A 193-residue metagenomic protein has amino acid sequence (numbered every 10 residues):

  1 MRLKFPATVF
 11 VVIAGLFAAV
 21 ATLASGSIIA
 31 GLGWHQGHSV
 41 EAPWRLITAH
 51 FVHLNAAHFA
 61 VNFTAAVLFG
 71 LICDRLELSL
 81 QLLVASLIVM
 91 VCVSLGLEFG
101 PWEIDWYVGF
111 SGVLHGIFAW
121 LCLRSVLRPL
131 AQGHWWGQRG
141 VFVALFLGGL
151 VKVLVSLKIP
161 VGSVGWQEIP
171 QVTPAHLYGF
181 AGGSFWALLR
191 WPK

Functional and structural regions predicted by a protein language model:
M1-R2, A42, F51, G149-K193: C-terminal transmembrane module of polytopic alpha-helical membrane proteins
M1-V12, G137: N-terminal membrane topogenic signal
F10-A85, V91-V108, W166-Q171: N-terminal TM1-TM2 helical hairpin plus the immediately adjacent luminal interfacial "cap"
L16, I47, T64, V84 (+4 more regions): Lipid-exposed faces of alpha-helical membrane segments in multi-pass integral membrane proteins
A19-L23, V93-E98, W120, R124 (+3 more regions): Transmembrane alpha-helical segments of multi-pass membrane transport proteins and ion-pumping complexes
H53-V61, D105-L123, T173-A181: Membrane-interface loop-to-helix entry segments
A60-E77, I117-L127, A181-P192: Membrane-interfacial alpha-helical segments at the cytosolic side of multi-pass membrane proteins
V89-V91, E103, G109-P160: Multi-pass alpha-helical transmembrane bundles in non-GPCR membrane proteins that perform intramembrane catalysis
